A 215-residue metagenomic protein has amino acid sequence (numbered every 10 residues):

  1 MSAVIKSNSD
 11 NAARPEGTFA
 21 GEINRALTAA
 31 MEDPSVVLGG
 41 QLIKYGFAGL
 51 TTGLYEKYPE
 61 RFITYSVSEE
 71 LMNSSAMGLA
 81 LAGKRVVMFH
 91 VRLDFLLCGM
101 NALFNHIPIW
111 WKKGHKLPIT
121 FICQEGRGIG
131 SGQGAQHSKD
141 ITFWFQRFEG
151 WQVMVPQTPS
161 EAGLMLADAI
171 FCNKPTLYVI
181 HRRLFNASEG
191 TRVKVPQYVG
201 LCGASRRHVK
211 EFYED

Functional and structural regions predicted by a protein language model:
M1-Y198: Thiamine diphosphate
V195-D215: Condensing-enzyme catalytic core mediating Claisen C-C bond formation in acyl metabolism
